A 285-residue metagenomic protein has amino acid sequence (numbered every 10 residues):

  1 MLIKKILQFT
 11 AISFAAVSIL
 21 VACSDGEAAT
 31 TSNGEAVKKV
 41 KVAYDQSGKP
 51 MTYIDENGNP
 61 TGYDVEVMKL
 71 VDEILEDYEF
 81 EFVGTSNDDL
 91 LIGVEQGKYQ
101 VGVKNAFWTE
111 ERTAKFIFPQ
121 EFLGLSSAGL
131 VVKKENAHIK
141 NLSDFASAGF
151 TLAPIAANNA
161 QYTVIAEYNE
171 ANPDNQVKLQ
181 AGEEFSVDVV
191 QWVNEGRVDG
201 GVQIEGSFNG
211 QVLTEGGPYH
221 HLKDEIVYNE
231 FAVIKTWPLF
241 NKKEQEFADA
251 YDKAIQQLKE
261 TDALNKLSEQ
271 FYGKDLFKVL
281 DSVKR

Functional and structural regions predicted by a protein language model:
I19-A22: C-terminal motif of bacterial Sec signal peptides marking the signal peptidase cleavage site
A28, Y78-E81, N158-Q180, K253-R285: Ligand-binding clefts/hinges and TM-proximal coupling segments of bilobed small-molecule sensing domains
T31-A106, G182: Extracytoplasmic small-molecule ligand-binding "clamshell" domains of the periplasmic binding protein/Venus flytrap
D45-Q46, G124-V132, E215-D252, K274-R285: Periplasmic-binding protein-like
Q46-K49, G58-E73, G129-S186, E205-S207: Bilobed "Venus flytrap"/periplasmic-binding protein-like clamshell domains and structurally analogous long
V65-L75, N136, S143-A146, F150-P154 (+1 more regions): Extended ligand-binding regions for polar small-molecule ligands
E81-F145: Acidic, polar ligand-binding/catalytic clefts
D89, E95, N105-K115, T163-E167 (+2 more regions): A ligand-binding cleft/hinge motif common to bilobed small-molecule-binding domains
